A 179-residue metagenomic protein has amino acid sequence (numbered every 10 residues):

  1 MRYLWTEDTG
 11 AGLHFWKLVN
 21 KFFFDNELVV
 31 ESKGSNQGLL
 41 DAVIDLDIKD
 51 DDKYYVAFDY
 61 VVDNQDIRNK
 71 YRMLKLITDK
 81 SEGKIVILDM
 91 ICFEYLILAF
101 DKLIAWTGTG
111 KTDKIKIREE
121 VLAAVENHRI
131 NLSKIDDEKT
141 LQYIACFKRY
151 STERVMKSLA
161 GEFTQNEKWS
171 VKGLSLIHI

Functional and structural regions predicted by a protein language model:
M1-D63: RecA-like P-loop NTPase motor core
K17, K21-F24, Q65-I177: C-terminal accessory helical subdomains adjacent to catalytic cores in phosphodiester- and nucleotide-handling enzymes
E31, I177-I179: Generic N-terminal leader/processing signal
